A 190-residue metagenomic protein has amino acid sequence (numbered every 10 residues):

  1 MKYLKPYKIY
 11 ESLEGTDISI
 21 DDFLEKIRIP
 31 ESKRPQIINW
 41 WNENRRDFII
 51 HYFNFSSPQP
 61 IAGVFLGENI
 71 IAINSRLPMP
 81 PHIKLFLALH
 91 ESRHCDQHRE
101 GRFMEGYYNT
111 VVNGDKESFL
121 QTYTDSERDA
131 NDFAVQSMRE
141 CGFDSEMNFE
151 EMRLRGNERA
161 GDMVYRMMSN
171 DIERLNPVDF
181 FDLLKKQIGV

Functional and structural regions predicted by a protein language model:
M1-L13: Short acidic, low-complexity intrinsically disordered linear motifs used for protein-protein interactions
S12-E25, G114: A short, surface-exposed helix-loop junction/capping segment
I20-R46: Zn2+-dependent metallopeptidase catalytic core
R46-I83, S92-R99: Active-site scaffold of zinc-dependent metalloenzymes
P78-F86, R99-M104, F133, R139 (+1 more regions): Acidic, low-complexity, intrinsically disordered interaction modules
H82, H98-R128: Post-HEXXH active-site segment of zinc metalloproteases
D115-E127, D132-V190: Long, well-structured alpha-helical subdomains associated with metal-dependent extracellular/ecto-lumenal hydrolases
